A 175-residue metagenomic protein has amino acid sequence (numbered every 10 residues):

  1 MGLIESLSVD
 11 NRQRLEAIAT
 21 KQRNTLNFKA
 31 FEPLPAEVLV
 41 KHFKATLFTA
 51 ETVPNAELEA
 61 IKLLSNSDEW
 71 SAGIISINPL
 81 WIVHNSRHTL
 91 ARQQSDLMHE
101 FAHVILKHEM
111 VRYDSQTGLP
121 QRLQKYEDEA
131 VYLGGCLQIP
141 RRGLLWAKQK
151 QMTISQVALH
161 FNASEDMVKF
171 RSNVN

Functional and structural regions predicted by a protein language model:
M1-N175: Active-site hotspot residues in diverse enzymes, especially metal/ion-binding acidic/histidine motifs
